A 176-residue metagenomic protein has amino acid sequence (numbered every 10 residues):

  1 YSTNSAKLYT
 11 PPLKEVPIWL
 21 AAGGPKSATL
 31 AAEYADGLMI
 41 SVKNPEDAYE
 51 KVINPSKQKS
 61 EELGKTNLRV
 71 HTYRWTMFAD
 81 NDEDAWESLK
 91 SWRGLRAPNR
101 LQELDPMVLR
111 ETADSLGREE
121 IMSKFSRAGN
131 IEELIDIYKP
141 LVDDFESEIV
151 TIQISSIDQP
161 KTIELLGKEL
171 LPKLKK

Functional and structural regions predicted by a protein language model:
Y1-K7, Y49-F145: An alpha-helical appendage that flanks or caps ligand/catalytic pockets
Y1-L8, L20-S27, S41-N44, P55: Active-site glycine-rich loop that binds ribose-phosphate moieties when present
L8-L13, A32, G64: Solvent-exposed alpha-helices and their adjacent loops that cap or buttress functional pockets in soluble metabolic
I18, A31, A85, L141 (+2 more regions): Conserved, mostly hydrophobic/aromatic
I18-A21, L38-I40, L68-W75, V150-I152: Hydrophobic faces of well-ordered beta-strands that scaffold small-molecule active sites in alpha/beta enzyme cores
L30-M39, F145-S147: Glycine-enriched alpha-helix->loop->beta-strand junction motifs that scaffold or abut catalytic
V42-E46, T151-I163: Glycine-rich, proline-tolerant flexible connector loops at the mouths of alpha/beta enzymes
Y49-K59, D158-K176: C-terminal helical cap(s) of enzyme catalytic domains, especially alpha/beta-barrels
